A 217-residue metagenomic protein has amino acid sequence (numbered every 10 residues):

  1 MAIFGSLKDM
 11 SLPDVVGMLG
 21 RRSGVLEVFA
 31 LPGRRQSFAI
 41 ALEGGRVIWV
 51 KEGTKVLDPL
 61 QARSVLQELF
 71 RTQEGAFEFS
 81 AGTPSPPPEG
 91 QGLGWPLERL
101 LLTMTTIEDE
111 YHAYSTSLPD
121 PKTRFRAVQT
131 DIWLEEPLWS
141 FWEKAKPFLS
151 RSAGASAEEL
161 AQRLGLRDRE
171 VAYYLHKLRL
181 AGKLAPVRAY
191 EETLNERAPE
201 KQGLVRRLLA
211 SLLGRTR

Functional and structural regions predicted by a protein language model:
M1-R217: Acidic, Ser/Thr/Pro-enriched low-complexity segments and adjacent helix/loop capping patches that create flexible
